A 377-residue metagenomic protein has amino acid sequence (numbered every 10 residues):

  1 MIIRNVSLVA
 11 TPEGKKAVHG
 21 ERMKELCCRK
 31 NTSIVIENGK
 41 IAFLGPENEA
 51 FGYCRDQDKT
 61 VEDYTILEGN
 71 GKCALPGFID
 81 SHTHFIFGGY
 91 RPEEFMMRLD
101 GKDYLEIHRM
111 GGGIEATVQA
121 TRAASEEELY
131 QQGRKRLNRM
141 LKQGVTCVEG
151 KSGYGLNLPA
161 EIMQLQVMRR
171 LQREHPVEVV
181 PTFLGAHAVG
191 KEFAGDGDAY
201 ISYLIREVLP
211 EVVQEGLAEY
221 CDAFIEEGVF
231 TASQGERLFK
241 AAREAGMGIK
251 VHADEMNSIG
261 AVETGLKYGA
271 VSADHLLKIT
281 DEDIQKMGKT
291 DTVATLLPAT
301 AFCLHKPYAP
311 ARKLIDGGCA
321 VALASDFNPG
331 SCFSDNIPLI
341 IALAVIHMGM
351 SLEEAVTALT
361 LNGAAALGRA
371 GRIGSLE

Functional and structural regions predicted by a protein language model:
M1-R55: N-terminal metal-binding scaffold of metallo-dependent hydrolase/deaminase domains
I2, G77-I79, I249, L323: Residue-level marker for buried hydrophobic side chains located in beta-strands that build the well-ordered beta-sheet
V6, I34, G39, G71 (+11 more regions): Divalent metal-coordination and catalytic microenvironments
D58-K59, Y64-Q132: Metal-associated gating/positioning segment near the N- to mid-region
E115-G133, N138, T146-I259: Metal-coordinating catalytic core of metallo-dependent amide/deamination hydrolases
L141, R173, R243, G288 (+1 more regions): Anion (oxyanion) recognition and catalysis
G248, N257-I373: Active-site-adjacent C-terminal substructures of enzyme catalytic domains
